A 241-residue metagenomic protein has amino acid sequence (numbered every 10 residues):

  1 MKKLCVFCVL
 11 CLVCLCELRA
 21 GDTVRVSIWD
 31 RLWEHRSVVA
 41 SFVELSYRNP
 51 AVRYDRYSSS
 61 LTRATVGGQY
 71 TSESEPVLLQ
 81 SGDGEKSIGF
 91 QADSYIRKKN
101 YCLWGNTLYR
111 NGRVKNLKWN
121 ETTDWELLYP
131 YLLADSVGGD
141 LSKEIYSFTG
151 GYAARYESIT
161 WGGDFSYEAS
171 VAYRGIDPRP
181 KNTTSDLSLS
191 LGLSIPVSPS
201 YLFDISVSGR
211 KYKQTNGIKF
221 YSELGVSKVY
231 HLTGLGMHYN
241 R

Functional and structural regions predicted by a protein language model:
D22-S41, V52-S72, L103-G105, W161: Transmembrane beta-strand segments of Gram-negative outer membrane beta-barrel proteins
S60, S74, G84-F90, S142-F148 (+1 more regions): Residues that define the transmembrane beta-barrel architecture of outer-membrane proteins
T62-Y70, G105-N111, G163-A169, I205-K211: Transmembrane beta-barrel strands of outer-membrane/channel proteins
E73-V77, G112-K118, A172-I176, Q214-I218 (+1 more regions): Outer-membrane beta-barrel proteins
E75-Q80, L132-G138, Y173-R179, R241: Extracellular loop and loop/strand-boundary signature of outer-membrane beta-barrel proteins
F90-I96, F148-A154, L189-I195: Residues on the lipid-exposed face of transmembrane beta-strands in outer-membrane beta-barrel proteins
R97-Y101, R155-I159, P196-S200: Outer-membrane beta-barrel channels and translocator barrels
N120-E126, P178-T184, F220-V229: Flexible, surface-exposed loop regions and adjacent strand-edge segments of Gram-negative outer-membrane beta-barrel
